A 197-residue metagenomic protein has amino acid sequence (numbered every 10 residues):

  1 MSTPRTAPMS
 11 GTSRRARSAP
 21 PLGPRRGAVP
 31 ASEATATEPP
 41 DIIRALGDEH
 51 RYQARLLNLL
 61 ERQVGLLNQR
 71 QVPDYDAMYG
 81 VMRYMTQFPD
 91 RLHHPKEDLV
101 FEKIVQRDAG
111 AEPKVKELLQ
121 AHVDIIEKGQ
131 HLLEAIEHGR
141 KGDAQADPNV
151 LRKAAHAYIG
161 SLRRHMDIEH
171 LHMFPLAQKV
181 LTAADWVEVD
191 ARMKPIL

Functional and structural regions predicted by a protein language model:
S2-L197: Small-residue-biased structural context
